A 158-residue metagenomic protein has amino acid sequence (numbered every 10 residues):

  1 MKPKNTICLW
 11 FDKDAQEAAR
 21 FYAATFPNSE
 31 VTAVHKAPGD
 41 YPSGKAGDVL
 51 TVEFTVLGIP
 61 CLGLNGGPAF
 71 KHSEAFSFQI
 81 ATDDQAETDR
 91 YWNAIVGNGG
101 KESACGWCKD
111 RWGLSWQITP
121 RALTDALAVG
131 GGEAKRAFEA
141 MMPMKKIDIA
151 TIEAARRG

Functional and structural regions predicted by a protein language model:
T6-I7, V49, S103-C105: Short loop/turn microsegments at loop-to-beta-strand junctions
L9-G58: Core segments of cupin and vicinal oxygen chelate
F11, T25, V56-P60, K71-H72 (+3 more regions): Vicinal oxygen chelate
Y41-S43, E74-F76, R157-G158: A charge-rich, low-complexity, intrinsically flexible signal that marks solvent-exposed coils, linkers, repeats
G44-L50, F70-H72, E133: A generic structural micro-feature
G132-G158: C-terminal cap/linker of serine protease catalytic domains
